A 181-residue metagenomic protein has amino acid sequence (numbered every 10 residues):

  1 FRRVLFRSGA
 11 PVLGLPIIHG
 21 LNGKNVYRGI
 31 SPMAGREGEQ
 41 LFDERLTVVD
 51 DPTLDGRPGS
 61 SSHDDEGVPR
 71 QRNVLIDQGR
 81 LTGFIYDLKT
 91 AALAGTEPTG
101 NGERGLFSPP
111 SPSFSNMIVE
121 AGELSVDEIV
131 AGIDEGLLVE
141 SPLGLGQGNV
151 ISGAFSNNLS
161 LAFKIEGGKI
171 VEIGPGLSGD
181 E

Functional and structural regions predicted by a protein language model:
V4-L5: Short, small-residue-biased leader/transition segments that mark boundaries at the very start of proteins
S8-I18, V150-S156: Short glycine/threonine-rich loop-to-helix capping motif typified by GTGT followed within a few residues by an Asp-Pro
H19-F42: Amphipathic alpha-helical
R36-E181: Dual-mode signal for accessory low-complexity, basic/Gly-rich regions
